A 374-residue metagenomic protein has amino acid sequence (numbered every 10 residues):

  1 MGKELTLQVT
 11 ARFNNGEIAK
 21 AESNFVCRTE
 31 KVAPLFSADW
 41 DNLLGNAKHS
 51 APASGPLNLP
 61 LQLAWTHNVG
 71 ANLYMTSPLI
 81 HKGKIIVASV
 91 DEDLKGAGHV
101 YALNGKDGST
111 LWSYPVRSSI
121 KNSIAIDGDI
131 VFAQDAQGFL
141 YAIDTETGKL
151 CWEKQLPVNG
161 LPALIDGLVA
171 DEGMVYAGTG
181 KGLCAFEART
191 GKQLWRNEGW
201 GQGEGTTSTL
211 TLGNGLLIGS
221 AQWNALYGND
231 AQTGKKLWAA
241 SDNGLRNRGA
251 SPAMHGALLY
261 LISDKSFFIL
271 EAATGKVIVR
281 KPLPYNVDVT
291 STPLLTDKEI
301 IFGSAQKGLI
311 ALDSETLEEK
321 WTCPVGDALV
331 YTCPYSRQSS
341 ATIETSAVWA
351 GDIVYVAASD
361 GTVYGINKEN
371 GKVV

Functional and structural regions predicted by a protein language model:
K3-L7: Exposed beta-strand face motif in extracellular beta-rich ectodomains
V9-A11: Conserved structural position at the C-terminal beta-strand of extracellular beta-sandwich adhesion modules
V32-L63: Blade/loop signatures of beta-propeller domains
A47, D91-K95, G138-F139, G182 (+3 more regions): Short glycine/acidic-enriched loop and turn motifs that connect beta-strands
T66-H81, S89-A97, W112-A125, L150-E172 (+7 more regions): Extracytoplasmic beta-rich repeat domains
N104-D107, D144-G148, E187-G191, D230-G234 (+3 more regions): Short loop/turn segments that connect beta-strands within beta-propeller blades
